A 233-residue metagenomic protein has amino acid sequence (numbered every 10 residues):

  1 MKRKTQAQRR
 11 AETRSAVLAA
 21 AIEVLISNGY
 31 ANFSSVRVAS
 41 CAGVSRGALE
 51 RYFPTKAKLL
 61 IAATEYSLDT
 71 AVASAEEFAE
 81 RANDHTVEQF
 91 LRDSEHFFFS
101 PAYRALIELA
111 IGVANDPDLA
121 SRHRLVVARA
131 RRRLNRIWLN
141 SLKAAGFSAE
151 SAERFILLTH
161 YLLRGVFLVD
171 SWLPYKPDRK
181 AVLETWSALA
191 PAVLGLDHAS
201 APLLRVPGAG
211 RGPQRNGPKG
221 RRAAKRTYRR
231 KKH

Functional and structural regions predicted by a protein language model:
M1-E12, W172, D197-H233: N-terminal intrinsically disordered/low-complexity leader segments
Q6, T13, V17-A20, A102: N-terminal positioning helix adjacent to the helix-turn-helix/winged-helix DNA-binding module
A16, A20, V24-K58, A62: Helix-turn-helix
S35, E65-A71: Short, basic, alpha-helical segments at the C-terminal edge of helix-turn-helix-like DNA-binding modules
T55, N115-P117: Short loop-to-helix capping motifs
K58, A62, A73-Y103, A149 (+1 more regions): Hydrophobic alpha-helical connector segments
E76-E77, F98-I107, P117-K143, R154 (+1 more regions): Amphipathic alpha-helical packing segments from all-alpha helical-bundle domains
A120-S121, K143-G208, H233: Hydrophobic/aromatic-rich alpha-helical bundle segments in the mid-to-C-terminal region
